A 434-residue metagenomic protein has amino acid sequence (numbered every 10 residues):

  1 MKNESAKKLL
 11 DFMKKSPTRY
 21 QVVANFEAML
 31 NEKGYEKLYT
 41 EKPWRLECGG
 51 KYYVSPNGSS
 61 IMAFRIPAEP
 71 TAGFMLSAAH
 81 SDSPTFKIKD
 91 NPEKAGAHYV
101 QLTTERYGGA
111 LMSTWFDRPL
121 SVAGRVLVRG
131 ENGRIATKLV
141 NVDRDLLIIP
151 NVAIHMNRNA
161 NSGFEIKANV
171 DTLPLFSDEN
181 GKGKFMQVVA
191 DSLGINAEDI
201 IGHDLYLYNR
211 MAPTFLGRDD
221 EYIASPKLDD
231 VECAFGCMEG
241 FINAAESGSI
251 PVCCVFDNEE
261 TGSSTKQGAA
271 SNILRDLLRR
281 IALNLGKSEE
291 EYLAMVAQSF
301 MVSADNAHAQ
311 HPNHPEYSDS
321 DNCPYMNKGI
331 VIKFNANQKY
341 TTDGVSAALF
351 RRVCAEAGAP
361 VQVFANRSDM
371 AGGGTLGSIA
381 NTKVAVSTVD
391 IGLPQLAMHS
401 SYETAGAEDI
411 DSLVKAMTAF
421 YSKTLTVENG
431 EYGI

Functional and structural regions predicted by a protein language model:
M1-I434: N-terminal hydrophobic/helix-forming segments and targeting peptides
